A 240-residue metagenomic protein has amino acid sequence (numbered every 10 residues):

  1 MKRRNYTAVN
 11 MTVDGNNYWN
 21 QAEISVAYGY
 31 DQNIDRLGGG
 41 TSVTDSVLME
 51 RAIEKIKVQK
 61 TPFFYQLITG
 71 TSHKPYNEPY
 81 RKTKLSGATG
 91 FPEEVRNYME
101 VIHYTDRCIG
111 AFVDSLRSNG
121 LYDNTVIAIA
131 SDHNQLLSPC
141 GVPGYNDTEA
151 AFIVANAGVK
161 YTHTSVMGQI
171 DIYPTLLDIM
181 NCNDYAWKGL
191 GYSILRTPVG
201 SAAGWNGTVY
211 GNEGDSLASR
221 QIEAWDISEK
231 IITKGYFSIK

Functional and structural regions predicted by a protein language model:
M1-P92, E100, I194: Active-site-proximal alpha/beta segments of enzymes that process anionic O-linked groups
A8-T12, F64-Q66, A128-I129, I153-V154 (+1 more regions): Structural recognition of the beta-strand scaffold that forms the well-ordered cores of secreted hydrolase catalytic
E50, E54, H103, R107-A111 (+2 more regions): Feature representing long, continuous alpha-helical segments
T69-P75, A128-L137, I194-G200: Acidic helix/loop microenvironments that form the catalytic cleft of cell-wall polysaccharide enzymes
P92-C108: Active-site-proximal segments of metal-dependent phosphoesterases and phosphodiesterases across multiple
Y104-Y145, L177: Metal-dependent active-site segment of extracytoplasmic phospho-/sulfohydrolases and closely related
G158-K240: Membrane-interface soluble catalytic domains
